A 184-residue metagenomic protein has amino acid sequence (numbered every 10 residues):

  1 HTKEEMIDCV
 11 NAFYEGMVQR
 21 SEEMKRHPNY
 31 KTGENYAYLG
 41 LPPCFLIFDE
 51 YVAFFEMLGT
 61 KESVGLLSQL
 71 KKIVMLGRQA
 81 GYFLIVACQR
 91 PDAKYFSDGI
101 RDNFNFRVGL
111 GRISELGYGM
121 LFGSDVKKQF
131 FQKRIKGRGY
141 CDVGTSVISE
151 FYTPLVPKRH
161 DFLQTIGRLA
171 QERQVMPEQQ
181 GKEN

Functional and structural regions predicted by a protein language model:
H1-R26, C44-F45, Y51-E115, F122 (+2 more regions): P-loop NTPase catalytic phosphate-binding loop
H27-K31: Short gly/ser/thr-rich secondary-structure transition/capping motifs
T32-Y36, K72-I73: Generic recognition of flexible, low-complexity loop/linker segments
N35-C44: Short basic/glycine-enriched coil/helix segment immediately N-terminal to the Walker B
M57, S68-Q69, I100-V108, K136-N184: Conserved P-loop NTPase motor module
Y118-G119, F151: Short active-site-adjacent structural elements
K127-Q132, C141: Short proline/glycine-enriched turn/loop segments at secondary-structure junctions
